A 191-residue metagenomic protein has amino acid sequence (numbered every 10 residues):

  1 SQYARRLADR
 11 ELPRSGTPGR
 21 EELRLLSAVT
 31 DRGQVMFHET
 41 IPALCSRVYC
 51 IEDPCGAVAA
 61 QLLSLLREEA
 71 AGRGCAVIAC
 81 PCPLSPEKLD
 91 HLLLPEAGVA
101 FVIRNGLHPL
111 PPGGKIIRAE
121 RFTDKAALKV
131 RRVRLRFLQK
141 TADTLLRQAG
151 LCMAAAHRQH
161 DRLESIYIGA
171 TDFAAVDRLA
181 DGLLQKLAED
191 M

Functional and structural regions predicted by a protein language model:
S1-A28, A127-K129, D143, C152 (+2 more regions): Charged, amphipathic alpha-helical linker segments immediately N-terminal to NTP-binding catalytic cores
D9-R14, A59-L65, C82: A broad, low-specificity signal for short, low-complexity segments enriched in glycine/proline and polar/charged
E22-Q34, H38-T40: N-terminal recruitment modules of adaptor/scaffold proteins
Q34-A70: Glycine-rich phosphate-binding P-loop
C45, C50, C55, C75 (+2 more regions): Generic recognition of cysteine residues
E69-R147: Conserved nucleotide-sensing/catalytic segment adjacent to the nucleotide-binding pocket in NTP-handling enzymes
